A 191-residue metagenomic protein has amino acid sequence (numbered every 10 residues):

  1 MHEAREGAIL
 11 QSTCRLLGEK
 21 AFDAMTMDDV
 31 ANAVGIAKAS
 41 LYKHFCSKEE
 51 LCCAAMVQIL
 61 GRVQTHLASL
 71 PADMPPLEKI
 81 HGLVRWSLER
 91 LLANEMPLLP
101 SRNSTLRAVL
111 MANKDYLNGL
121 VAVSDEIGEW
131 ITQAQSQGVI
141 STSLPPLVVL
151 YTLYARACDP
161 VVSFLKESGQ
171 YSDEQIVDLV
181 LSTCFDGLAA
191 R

Functional and structural regions predicted by a protein language model:
M1-K20, A24-I36, E50-C53, Q58: Basic, helix-initiating cap at the start of DNA-binding domains
R5, K48, A55, I59 (+8 more regions): Hydrophobic/aromatic residues within well-ordered alpha-helical segments
S12-L16, W86, R90, R156: Short amphipathic alpha-helical elements of helix-turn-helix/winged-helix folds
V34-F45: Short hydrophobic/aromatic patch on the recognition helix
A54, A68-E95, P146, L150-L153: Hydrophobic alpha-helical connector segments
Q64, M111-V139, L147-Y151, A155 (+2 more regions): Amphipathic alpha-helical packing segments from all-alpha helical-bundle domains
L88-G128: Short secondary-structure transition hinges
E89-A93, E129, Q133-Q135, Y151-Y171 (+1 more regions): Amphipathic C-terminal alpha-helical segment
